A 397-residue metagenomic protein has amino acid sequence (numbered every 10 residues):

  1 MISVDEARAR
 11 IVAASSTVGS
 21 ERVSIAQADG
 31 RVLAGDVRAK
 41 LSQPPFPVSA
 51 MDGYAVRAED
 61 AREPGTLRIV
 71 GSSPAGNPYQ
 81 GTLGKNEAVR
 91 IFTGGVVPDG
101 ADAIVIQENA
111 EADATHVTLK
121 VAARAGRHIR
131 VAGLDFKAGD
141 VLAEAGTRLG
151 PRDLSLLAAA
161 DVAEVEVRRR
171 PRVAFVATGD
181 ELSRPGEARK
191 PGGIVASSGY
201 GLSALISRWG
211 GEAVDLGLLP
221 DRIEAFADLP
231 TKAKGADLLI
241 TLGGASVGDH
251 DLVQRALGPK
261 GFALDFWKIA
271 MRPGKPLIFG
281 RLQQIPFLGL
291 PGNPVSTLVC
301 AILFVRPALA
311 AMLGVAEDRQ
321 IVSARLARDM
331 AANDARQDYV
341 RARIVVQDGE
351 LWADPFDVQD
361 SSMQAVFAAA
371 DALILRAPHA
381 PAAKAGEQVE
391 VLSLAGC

Functional and structural regions predicted by a protein language model:
M1-P64, Y339: Intrinsically disordered, low-complexity, positively charged segments
M1-V4, V165-L290, P294-V299: Helix-rich terminal scaffold detector
I2, E21-A26, G30, A34-G35 (+5 more regions): Flexible glycine/proline-rich
I2-V4, S15, Y54-D215, W352 (+3 more regions): Short, glycine/charged-enriched hinge/interface segments at domain edges or termini
R8, V12, D52, Q107-E108 (+13 more regions): Predominant activation on well-ordered alpha-helical scaffold segments within soluble catalytic domains
A9-S20, L33-R38, L134, V141-L154 (+12 more regions): Generic secondary-structure signature for well-ordered alpha-helical cores
P47-S49, D60-R62, Q80-G84, V97-D99 (+14 more regions): Solvent-exposed alpha-helices and their adjacent loops that cap or buttress functional pockets in soluble metabolic
